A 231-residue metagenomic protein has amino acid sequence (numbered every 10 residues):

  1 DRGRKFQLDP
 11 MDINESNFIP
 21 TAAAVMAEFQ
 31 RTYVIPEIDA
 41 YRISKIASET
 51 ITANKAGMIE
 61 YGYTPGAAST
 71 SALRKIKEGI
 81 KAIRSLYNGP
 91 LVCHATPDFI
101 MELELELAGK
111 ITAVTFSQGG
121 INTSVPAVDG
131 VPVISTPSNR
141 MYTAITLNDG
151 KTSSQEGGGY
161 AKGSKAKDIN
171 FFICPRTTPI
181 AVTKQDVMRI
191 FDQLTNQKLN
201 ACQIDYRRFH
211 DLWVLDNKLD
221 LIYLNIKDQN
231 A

Functional and structural regions predicted by a protein language model:
D1-K5, Y61-T64, A68-S71, E106-A231: Sequence/fold signature of self-assembling virion shell proteins
D1-S16: Short acidic, glycine/tyrosine-flanked loop/strand segments centered on an H-E-D-like triad
I13-L86, P97, Y223-A231: Alpha-helical scaffold segments that mediate packing/assembly in large oligomeric complexes
N14, M101, L212-V214: Residue-level signal for secondary-structure boundary sites
S85-Y87, D216-N217: Flexible, charged surface loops at secondary-structure boundaries
Y87-G89, K198: Short, well-ordered loop/turn elements at secondary-structure boundaries
G89-M101: Beta-edge loop/turn motif
